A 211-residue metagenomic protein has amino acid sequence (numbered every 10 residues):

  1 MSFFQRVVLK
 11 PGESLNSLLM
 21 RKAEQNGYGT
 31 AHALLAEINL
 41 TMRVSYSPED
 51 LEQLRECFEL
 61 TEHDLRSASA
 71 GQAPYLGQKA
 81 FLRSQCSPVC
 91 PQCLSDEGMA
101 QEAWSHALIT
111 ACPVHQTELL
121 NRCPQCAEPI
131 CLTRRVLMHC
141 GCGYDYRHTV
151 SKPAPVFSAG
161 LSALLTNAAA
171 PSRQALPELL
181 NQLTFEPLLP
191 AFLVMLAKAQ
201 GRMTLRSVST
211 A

Functional and structural regions predicted by a protein language model:
M1-C86, P91, G98, L176 (+3 more regions): A structured, charge-rich N-terminal accessory region that forms the first stable segment of a protein and links
A36-R43, R55, Y75, A111-V114 (+3 more regions): Short, surface-exposed, charged/polar-biased interaction segments
S47, K79-A80, H115-E118, V136-L137 (+1 more regions): Short alpha-helical interface elements
G71, A107-T110, P129, C140: Flexible domain-boundary/linker segments
L76-A80, D96-E102, A107-P113, A127: Catalytic micro-motifs at enzyme active sites that drive phosphoryl/nucleotidyl and oxygen chemistry
R83-S87, S105-L108, Q116-L120, R135-M138: Short metal-coordination and nucleic-acid-contact micro-motifs, chiefly zinc-binding Cys/His arrays
V89-S95, A111-V114, Q125, H139-Y144: Short, cysteine/histidine-rich loop/knuckle motifs that typically chelate Zn2+
N121-A211: Domain-exit/linker segments immediately C-terminal to small folded modules
